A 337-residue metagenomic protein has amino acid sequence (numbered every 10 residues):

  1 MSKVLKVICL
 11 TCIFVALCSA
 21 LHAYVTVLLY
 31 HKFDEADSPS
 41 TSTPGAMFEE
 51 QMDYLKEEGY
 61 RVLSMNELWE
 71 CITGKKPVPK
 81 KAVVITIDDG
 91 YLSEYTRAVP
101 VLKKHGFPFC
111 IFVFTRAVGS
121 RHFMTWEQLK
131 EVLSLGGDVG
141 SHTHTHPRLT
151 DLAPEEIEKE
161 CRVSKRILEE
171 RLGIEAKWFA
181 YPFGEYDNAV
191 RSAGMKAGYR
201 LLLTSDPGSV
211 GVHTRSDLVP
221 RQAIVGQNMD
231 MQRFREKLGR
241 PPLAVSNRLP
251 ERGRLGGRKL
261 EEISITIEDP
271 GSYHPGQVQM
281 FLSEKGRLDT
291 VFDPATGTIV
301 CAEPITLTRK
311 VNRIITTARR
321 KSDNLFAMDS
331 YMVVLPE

Functional and structural regions predicted by a protein language model:
S2-K81, T96, P100-C110, T115-M124 (+1 more regions): Terminal accessory/targeting
V25-S40, E58-R61, C71-V83, Y91-V190 (+2 more regions): Metal-dependent polysaccharide deacetylase catalytic core of the NodB/CE4 family, i.e., the active-site-bearing domain
I87, Y199-G208: Acidic, His- and aromatic-enriched active-site or binding-groove loops in soluble protein domains that engage sugars
D151, T204-V210, T214-R215, R221-D230 (+2 more regions): Extended alpha-helical regions
